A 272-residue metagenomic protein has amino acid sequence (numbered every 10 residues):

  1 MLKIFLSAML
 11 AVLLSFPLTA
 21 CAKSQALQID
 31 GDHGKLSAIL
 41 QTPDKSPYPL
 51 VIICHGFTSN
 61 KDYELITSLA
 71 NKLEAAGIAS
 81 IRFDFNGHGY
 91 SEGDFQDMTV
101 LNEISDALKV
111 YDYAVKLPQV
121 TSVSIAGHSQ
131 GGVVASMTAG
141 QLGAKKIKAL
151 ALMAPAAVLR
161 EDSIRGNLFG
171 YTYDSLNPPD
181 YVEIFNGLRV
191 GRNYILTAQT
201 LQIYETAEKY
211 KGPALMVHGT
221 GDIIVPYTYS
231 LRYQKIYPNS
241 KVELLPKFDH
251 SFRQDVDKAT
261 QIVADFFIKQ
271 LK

Functional and structural regions predicted by a protein language model:
C21-K45: N-terminal cap/lid segment of alpha/beta-hydrolase-fold proteins
L36, V133, G140, A144-R232 (+2 more regions): The alpha/beta-hydrolase serine catalytic core
Y48-G56: Short beta-strand element of the alpha/beta-hydrolase
T58-A70, F85: The serine-hydrolase catalytic nucleophile loop
K61-D62, H88-P118: Catalytic nucleophile-loop/oxyanion-hole region of alpha/beta-hydrolase and closely related hydrolase-like folds
A70-E92: Conserved alpha/beta-hydrolase
P118-S129: Alpha/beta-hydrolase fold nucleophile elbow
G127-M137: Glycine-rich nucleophile elbow surrounding the catalytic serine of serine-hydrolase chemistry
